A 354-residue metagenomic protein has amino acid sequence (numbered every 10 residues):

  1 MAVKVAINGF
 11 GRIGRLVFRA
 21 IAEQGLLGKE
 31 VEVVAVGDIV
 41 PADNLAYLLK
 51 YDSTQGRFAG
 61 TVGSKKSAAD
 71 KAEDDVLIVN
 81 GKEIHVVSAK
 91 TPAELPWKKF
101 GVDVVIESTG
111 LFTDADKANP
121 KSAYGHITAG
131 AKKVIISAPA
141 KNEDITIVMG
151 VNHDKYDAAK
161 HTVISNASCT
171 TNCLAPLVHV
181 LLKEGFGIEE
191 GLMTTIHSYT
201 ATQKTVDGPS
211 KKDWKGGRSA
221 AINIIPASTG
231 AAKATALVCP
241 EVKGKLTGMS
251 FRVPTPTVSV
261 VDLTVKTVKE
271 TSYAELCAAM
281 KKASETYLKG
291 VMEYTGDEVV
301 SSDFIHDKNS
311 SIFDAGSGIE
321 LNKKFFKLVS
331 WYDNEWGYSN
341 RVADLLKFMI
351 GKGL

Functional and structural regions predicted by a protein language model:
M1-G217, E320, D344, K352-G353: N-terminal Rossmann-like NAD(P) cofactor-binding subdomain of oxidoreductases, focused on the glycine-rich
A2, G248, V260-L354: C-terminal active-site/capping subdomain that shapes the small-molecule cofactor and substrate pocket of enzyme
I39-A42, A140-K141, S168-T170, T195-T202 (+4 more regions): Glycine-rich beta-alpha junction loops
K160-H161, S219-A221, V258-D262, F325-K327: Short, solvent-exposed beta-strand edge segments and adjacent coil->beta transition regions
F186-G191, A201, S219, G230 (+2 more regions): Short gly/pro-enriched beta-turn/loop segments at secondary-structure junctions
N223-G230, V299: Active-site pocket-shaping loop/turn-to-helix segments
P240-S250: A structural supersecondary motif
